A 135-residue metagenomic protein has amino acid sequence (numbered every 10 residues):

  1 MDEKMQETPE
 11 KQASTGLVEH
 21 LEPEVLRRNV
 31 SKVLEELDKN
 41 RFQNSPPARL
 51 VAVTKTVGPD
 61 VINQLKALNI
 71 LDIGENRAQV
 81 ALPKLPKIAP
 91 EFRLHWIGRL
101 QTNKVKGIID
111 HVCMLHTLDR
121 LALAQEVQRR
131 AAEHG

Functional and structural regions predicted by a protein language model:
D2-G135: Conserved alpha/beta-domain cores
